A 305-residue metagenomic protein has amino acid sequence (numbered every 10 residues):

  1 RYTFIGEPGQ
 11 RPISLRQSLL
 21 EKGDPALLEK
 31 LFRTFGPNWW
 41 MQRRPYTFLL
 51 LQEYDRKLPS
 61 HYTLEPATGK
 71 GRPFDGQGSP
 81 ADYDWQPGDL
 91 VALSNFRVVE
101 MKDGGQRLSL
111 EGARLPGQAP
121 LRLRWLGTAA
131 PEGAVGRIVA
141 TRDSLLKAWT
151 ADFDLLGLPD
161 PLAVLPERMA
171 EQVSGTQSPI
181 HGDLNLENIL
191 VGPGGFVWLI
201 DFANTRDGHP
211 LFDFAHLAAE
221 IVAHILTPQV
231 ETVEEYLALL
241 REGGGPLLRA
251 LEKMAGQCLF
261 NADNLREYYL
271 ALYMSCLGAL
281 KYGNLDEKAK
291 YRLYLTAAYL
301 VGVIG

Functional and structural regions predicted by a protein language model:
R1-L145: Conserved structural core of kinase catalytic domains
T3, P25, G208-L211, L259-L270: Alpha-solenoid helical-repeat scaffolds
R16-D24, Q52-R56, F212-H224, K288-G302: Amphipathic alpha-helical scaffolding segments
T47, L51, Q229-V233, L285-K288: Structured alpha-helical bundle/scaffold domains in large eukaryotic membrane-trafficking regulators
T63-N95, L162-I180, N185-P228: Catalytic activation segment of kinase domains across protein kinase-like and atypical kinase folds
V139-Q177, G243-F260: Alpha-helix-centered segments that form part of catalytic cores
L155-P159, V197, F260-G305: Regulatory N- and C-terminal appendages and interdomain linkers associated with kinase/kinase-like NTP transferase
L211-M254, A271-G283: Active-site activation/catalytic loop segments of kinase-like enzymes and analogous catalytic loops in related
